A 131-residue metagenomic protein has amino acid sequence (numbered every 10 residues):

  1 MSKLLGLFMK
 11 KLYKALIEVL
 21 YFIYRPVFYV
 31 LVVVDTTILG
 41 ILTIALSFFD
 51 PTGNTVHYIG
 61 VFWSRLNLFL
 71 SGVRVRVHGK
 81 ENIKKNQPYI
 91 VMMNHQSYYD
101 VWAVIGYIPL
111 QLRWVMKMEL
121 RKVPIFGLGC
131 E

Functional and structural regions predicted by a protein language model:
S2-R74: N-terminal membrane-anchoring alpha-helices
L39-F62, L68-S71, H78, K85-E131: Catalytic core of membrane glycerolipid acyltransferases/transacylases, capturing the structured, soluble-facing
